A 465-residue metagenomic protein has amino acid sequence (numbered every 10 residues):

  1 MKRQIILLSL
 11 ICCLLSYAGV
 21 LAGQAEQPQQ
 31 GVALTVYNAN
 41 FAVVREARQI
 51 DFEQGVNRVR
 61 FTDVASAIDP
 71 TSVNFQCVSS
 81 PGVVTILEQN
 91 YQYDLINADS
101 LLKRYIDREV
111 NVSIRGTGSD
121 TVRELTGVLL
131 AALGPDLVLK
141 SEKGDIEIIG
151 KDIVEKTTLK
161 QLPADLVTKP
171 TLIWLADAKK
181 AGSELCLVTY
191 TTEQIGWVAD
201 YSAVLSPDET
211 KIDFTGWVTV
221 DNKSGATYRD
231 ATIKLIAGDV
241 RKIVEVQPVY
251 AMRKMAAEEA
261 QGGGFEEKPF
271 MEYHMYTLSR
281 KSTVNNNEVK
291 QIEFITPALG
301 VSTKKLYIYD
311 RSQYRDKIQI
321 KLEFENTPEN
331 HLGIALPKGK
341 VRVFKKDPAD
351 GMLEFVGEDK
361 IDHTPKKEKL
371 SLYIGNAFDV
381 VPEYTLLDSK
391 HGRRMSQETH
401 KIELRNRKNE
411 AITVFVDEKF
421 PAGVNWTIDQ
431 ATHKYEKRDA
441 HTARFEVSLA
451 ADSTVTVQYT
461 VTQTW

Functional and structural regions predicted by a protein language model:
L7-Y17: Bacterial N-terminal signal peptides
L21-S202, P207-T210: Post-signal-peptide, soluble extracytosolic/periplasmic N-terminal scaffold domains of envelope/secretory systems
N38-N40, C77-L102, V154-A164, R241-E266 (+2 more regions): Solvent-exposed beta-strand/loop surfaces of large extracellular or lumenal domains
E53, N57, T210-K223, Y314-E329 (+1 more regions): Short beta-strand elements of extracellular/lumenal beta-sandwich folds
F61-T85, I233-V249, K338-K346, T413 (+1 more regions): Solvent-exposed beta-hairpin/edge-strand motifs
G182-L187, V284-F294, E368-L372, E410 (+1 more regions): Short Pro-Gly-centered flexible turn/kink motifs
W197-A199, T232-I236, P248-H391, S396 (+2 more regions): Intrinsically disordered, low-complexity Ser/Thr/Pro/Gly-rich interaction regions that scaffold/cooperate
E383, D388-W465: C-terminal soluble interaction/assembly domains
